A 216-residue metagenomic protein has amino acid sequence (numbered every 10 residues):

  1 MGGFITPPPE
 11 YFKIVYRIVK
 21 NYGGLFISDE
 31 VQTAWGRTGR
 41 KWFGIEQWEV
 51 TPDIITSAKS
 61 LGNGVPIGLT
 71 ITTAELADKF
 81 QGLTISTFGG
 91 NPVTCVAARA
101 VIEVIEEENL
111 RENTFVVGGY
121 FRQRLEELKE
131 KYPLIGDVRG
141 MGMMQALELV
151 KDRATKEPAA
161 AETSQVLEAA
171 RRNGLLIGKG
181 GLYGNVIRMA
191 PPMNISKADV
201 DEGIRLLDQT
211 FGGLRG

Functional and structural regions predicted by a protein language model:
M1-G216: Conserved N-terminal phosphate-binding loop of PLP-dependent enzymes in the Aspartate aminotransferase
